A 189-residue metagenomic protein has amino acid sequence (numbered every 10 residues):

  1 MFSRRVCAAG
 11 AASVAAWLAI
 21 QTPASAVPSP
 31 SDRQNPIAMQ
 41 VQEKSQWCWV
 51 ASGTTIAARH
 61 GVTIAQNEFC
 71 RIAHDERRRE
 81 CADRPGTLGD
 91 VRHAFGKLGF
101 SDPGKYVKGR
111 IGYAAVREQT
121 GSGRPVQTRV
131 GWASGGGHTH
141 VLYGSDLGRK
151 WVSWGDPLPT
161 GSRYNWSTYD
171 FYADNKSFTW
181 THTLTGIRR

Functional and structural regions predicted by a protein language model:
F2-R84, L147-R149, P159-N165, N175-S177 (+1 more regions): Active-site-adjacent structural segments surrounding the nucleophilic cysteine of cysteine proteases and isopeptidases
E68-R189: Conserved active-site-adjacent core of cysteine acyl-enzyme catalytic domains
